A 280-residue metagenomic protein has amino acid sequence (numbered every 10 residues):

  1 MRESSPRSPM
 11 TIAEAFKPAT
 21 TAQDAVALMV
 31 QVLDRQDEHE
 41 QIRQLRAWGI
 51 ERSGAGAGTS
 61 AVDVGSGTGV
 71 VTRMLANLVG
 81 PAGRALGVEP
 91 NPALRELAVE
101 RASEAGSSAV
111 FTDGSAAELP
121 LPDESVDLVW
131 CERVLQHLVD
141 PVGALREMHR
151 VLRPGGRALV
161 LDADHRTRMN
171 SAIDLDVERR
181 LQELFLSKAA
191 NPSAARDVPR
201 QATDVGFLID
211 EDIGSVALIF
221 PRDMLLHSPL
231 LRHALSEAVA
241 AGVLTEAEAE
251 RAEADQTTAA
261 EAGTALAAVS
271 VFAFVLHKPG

Functional and structural regions predicted by a protein language model:
M1-Q31: N-terminal, positively charged/glycine-rich alpha-helical extensions of SAM-dependent methyltransferases
T21, V30-W48: Conserved SAM-binding loop and adjacent beta-strand
E40-A57, M74: Conserved alpha-helix/loop element of class I SAM-dependent methyltransferases that forms part of the SAM/SAH-binding
I42, D210-G280: Conserved Class I S-adenosyl-L-methionine
S60-V64, T68-E118: Class I SAM-dependent methyltransferase SAM/SAH-binding core
A117-L128: A short acidic, Gly/Pro-enriched loop at the edge of an enzyme's catalytic core that lines a small-molecule cofactor
V142-R157: A short glycine-rich, Lys/Arg-flanked "PGG" loop and its adjoining helix->strand segment in the class I
R157-M224: Conserved catalytic/acceptor-binding region of the Class I
